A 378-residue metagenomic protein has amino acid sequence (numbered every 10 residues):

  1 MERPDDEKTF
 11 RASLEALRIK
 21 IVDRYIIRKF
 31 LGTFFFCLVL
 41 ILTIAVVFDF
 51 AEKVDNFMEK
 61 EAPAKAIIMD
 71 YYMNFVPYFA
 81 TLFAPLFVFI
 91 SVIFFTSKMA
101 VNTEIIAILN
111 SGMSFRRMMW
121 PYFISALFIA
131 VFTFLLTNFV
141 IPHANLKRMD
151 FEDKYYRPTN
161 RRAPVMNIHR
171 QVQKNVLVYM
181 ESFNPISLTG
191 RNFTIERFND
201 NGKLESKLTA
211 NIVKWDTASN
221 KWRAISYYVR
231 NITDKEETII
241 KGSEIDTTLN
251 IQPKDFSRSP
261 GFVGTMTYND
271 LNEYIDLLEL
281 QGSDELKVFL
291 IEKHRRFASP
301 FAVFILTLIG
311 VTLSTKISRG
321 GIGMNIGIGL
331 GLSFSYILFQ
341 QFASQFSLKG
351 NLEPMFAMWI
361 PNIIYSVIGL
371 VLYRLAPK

Functional and structural regions predicted by a protein language model:
M1-K174, P185, K203, T233-K235 (+1 more regions): Transmembrane alpha-helices
V172-S219, R223-Y227: Structural signature for solvent-exposed beta-strand/loop edge elements and short helix-capping sites, enriched
A210, K241-S243: N-terminal amphipathic/hydrophobic interface segments
K214-R223, T248-R258: Short, surface-exposed linear segments at secondary-structure transitions and domain or protein termini
S226-D234: Short solvent-exposed strand/turn elements
